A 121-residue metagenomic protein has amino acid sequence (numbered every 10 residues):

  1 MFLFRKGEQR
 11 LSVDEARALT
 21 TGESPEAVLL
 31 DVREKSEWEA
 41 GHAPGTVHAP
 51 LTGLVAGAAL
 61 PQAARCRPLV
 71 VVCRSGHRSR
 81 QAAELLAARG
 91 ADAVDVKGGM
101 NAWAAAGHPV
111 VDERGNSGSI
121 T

Functional and structural regions predicted by a protein language model:
M1-A27, K35-P68, H77-T121: Rhodanese-like catalytic fold shared by cysteine-dependent sulfurtransferases and DSP/PTP-type phosphatases
L30: Conserved beta/loop motifs at nucleotide-recognition and modification sites
V72: Short, surface-exposed ligand- or partner-binding patches at beta-edge/loop junctions that are enriched in aromatics
